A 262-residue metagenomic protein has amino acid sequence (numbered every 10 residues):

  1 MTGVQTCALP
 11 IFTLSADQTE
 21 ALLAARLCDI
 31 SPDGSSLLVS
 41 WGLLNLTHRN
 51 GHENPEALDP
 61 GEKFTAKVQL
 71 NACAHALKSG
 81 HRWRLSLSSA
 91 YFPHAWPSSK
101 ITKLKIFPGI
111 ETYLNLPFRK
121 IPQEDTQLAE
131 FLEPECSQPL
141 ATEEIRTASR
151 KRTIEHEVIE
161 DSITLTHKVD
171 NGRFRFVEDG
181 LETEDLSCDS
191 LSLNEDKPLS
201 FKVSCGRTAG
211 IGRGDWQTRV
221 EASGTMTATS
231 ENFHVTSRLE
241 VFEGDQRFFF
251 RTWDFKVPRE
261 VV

Functional and structural regions predicted by a protein language model:
V4-V262: Intrinsically disordered, low-complexity Ser/Thr/Gly-rich stretches
